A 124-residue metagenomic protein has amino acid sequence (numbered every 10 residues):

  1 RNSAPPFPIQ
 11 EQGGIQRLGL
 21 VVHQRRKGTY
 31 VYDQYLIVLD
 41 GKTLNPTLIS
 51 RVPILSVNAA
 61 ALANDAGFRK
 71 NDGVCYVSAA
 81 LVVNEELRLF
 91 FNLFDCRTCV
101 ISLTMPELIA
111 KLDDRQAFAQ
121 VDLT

Functional and structural regions predicted by a protein language model:
R1-T124: Carbohydrate-active catalytic/glycan-binding domains of CAZyme proteins, especially the secreted or lumenal ectodomains
